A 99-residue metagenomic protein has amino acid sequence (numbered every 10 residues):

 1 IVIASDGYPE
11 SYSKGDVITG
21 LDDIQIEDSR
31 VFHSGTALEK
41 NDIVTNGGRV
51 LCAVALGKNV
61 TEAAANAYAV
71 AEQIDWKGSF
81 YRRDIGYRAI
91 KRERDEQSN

Functional and structural regions predicted by a protein language model:
V2-N99: Peripheral (often C-terminal) accessory segments that flank ATP-dependent C-N-forming ligase machineries
